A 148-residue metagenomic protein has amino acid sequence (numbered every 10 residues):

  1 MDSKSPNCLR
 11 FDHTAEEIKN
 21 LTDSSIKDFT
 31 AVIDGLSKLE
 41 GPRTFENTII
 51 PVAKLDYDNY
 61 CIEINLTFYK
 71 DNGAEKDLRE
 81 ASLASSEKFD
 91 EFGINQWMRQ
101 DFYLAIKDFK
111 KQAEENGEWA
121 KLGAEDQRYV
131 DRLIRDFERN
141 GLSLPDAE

Functional and structural regions predicted by a protein language model:
M1-E148: Zn2+-dependent metallopeptidase catalytic domains
